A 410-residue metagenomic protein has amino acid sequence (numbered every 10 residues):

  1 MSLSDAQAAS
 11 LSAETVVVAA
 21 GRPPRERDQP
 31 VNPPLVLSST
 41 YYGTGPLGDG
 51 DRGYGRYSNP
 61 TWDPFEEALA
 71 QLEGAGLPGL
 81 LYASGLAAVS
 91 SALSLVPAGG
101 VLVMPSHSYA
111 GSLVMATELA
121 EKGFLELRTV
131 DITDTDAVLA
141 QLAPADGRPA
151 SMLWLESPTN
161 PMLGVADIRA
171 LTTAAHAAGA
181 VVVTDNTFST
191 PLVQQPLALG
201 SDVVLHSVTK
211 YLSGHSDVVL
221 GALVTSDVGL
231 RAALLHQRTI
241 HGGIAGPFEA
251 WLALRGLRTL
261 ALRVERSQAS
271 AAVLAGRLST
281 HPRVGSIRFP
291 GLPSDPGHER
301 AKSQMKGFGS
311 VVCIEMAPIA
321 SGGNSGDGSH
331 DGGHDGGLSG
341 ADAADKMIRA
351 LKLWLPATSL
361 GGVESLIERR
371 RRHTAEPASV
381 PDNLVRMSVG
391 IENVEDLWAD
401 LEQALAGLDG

Functional and structural regions predicted by a protein language model:
M1-P60, F65-A68, V385: N-terminal "arm"/small-domain region of PLP-dependent enzymes with the aminotransferase-like
S2-Q7, L77-P282, R288: Conserved PLP-enzyme active-site core in the AAT-like
T40-S90, L95, G111-E118: Conserved N-terminal alpha-helix of the aminotransferase class I/II PLP-enzyme fold
T117, A143-A145, A320-N324, H330 (+3 more regions): PLP-dependent enzyme catalytic core of the Aspartate aminotransferase-like
L234, A343-K352, D400-L405: Short amphipathic alpha-helices in soluble, non-transmembrane regions that often serve as interface/regulatory elements
H241-G242, R349-S359, A404-G410: A common structural junction motif
A253-L262, G309-A320, G336, V385-G390: Short, well-ordered beta-strand elements within core beta-sheets of diverse protein domains
S286-G323, D335-L366: Conserved PLP-binding catalytic core of the aspartate aminotransferase-like
